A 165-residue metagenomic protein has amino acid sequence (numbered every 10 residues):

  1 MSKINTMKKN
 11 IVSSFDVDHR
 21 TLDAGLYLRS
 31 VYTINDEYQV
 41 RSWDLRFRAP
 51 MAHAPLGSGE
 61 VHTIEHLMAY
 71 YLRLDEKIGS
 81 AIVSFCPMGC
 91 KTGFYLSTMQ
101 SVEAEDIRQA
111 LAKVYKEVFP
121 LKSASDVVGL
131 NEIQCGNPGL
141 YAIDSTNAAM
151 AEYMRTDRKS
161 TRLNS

Functional and structural regions predicted by a protein language model:
S2-L72: His/Glu-rich zincin catalytic helix
L28, G59-V61, K77, A110-A112 (+2 more regions): Generic preference for flexible, low-structure residues
P50-D106: M16/MPP (pitrilysin/insulinase) zinc-metallopeptidase core fold and M16-derived inactive scaffolds
F85-T156: Active-site-adjacent, His/Asp/Glu-enriched structural segments that form or flank metal-binding and acid/base networks
K159-S165: Conserved small/polar residues in nucleotide/adenosyl-binding loops
